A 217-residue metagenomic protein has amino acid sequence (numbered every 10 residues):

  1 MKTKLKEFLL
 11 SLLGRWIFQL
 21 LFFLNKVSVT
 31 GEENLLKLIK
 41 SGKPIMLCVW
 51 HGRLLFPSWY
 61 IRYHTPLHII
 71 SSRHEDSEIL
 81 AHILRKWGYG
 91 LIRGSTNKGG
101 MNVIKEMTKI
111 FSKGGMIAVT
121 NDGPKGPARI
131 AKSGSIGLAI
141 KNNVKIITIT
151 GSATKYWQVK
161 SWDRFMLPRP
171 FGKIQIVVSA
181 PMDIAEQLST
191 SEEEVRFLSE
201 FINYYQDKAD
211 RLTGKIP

Functional and structural regions predicted by a protein language model:
M1-W16, L20, L24, L36 (+3 more regions): Non-catalytic C-terminal accessory region of glycerolipid acyltransferases and related lyso-lipid remodeling enzymes
K4-F8, K26-V29, H51-L54, D76-L80 (+1 more regions): Short hydrophobic/aromatic-rich motifs at helix boundaries and adjacent loops
Q19-P44, R53-F56: A short, well-structured juxtamembrane/interface segment
F22-V27, M46, G94-K98, P124-K125: Short, flexible loop segments at the rims of nucleotide/cofactor-binding pockets, characterized by
S28-T30, I92, V177: General small-molecule cofactor/ligand-binding pocket signal
G31, V49, S71, A180 (+1 more regions): Pocket-edge structural micro-motifs
K43-K98, Q158: Catalytic core of membrane glycerolipid acyltransferases/transacylases, capturing the structured, soluble-facing
